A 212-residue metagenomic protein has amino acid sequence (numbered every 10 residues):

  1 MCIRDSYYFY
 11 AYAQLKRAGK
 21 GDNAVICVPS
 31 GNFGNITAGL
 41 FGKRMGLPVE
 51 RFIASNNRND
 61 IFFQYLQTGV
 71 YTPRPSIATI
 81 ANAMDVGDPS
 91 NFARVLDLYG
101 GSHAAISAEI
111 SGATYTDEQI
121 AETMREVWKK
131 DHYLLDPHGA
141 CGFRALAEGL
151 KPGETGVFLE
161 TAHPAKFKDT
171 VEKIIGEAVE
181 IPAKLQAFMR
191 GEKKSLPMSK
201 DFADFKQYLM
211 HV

Functional and structural regions predicted by a protein language model:
M1-I3: Short, small-residue-biased leader/transition segments that mark boundaries at the very start of proteins
D5, I53-C141, I174-V212: Active-site/ligand-binding loops adjacent to catalytic centers
Y8-L15: N-terminal small/polar loop signature for handling phosphorylated ligands or for N-terminal nucleophile
D22-N32: A short, small-residue-rich loop immediately preceding and capping a beta-strand
N32-G39, F62, P137-R144, F167: Short glycine/serine/threonine-rich phosphate/pyrophosphate-binding segments that cradle anionic phosphate groups
T37-R44, F63-T68, D169-E172: Short acidic, glycine/serine/threonine-rich loops at helix termini
E154-E160: Mid-to-C-terminal catalytic subdomains of enzymes that bind/position adenosyl phosphate moieties or nucleic-acid
